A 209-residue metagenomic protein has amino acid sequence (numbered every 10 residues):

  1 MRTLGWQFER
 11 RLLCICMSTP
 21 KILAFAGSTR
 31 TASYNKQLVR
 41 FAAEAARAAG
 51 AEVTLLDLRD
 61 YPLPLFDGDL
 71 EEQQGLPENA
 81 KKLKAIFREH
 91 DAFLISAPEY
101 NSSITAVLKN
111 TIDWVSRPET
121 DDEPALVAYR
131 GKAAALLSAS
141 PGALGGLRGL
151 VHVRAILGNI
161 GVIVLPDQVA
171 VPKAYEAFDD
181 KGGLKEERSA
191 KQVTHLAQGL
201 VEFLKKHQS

Functional and structural regions predicted by a protein language model:
M17-S18, K36, I163-S209: Glycine-rich phosphate/pyrophosphate-binding loop and the adjoining helix
T19-A49: N-terminal beta1-alpha1 ligand-phosphate binding loop
G27, L58, A139: Cofactor-binding loop segments of dinucleotide-utilizing enzymes, especially the Rossmann-like FAD- and NAD(P)+-binding
A49-T54, V162: A generic structural motif
L58-G75, A177-D180: N-terminal beta-loop-helix "entrance" segment that forms/cooperates in small-molecule cofactor or anionic ligand
G75-I160: Helix-loop-strand module that forms the ligand-binding subsite of alpha/beta enzymes
